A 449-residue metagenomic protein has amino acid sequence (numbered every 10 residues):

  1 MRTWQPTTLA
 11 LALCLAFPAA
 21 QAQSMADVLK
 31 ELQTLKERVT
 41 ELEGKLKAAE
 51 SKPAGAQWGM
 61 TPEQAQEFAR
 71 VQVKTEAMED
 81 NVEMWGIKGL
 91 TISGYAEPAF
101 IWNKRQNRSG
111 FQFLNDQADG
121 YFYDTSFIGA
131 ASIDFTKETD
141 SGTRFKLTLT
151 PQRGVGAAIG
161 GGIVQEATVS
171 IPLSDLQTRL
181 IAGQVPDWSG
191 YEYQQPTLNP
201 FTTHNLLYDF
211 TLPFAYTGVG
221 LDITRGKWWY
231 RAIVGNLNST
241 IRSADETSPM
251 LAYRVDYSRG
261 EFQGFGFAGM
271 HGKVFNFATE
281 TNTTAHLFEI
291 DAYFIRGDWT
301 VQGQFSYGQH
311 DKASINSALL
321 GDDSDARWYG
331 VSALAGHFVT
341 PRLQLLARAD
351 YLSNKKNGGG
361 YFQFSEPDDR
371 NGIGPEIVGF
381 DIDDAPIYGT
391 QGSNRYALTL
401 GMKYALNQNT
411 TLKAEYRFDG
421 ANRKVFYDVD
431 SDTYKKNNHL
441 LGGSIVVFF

Functional and structural regions predicted by a protein language model:
M1-T8: Bacterial N-terminal signal peptides that target proteins for export
L11-L15, A22-F111, D383, F449: N-terminal periplasmic/intermembrane-space "pro-region" immediately following the signal or transit peptide
C14-A20, V169, D419: Hydrophobic alpha-helical segments of integral membrane proteins
L32, L46, A96, L149 (+6 more regions): A cross-domain feature marking catalytic cores of carbohydrate-active enzymes and several ubiquitous metabolic/repair
G44, E67-E79, F262-G266, D298-G303 (+1 more regions): Short, structured loop/turn "capping" segments at alpha-beta junctions
M78-Q112, A118-S239, D245-A252, D256-F265 (+2 more regions): Outer membrane beta-barrel
Q117-G120, G154-A157, F265-F449: Outer-membrane beta-barrel pore domains
S239-I241, V274-F275: Short, small-residue-enriched loops and turns at beta-alpha junctions that line or gate enzyme active sites
